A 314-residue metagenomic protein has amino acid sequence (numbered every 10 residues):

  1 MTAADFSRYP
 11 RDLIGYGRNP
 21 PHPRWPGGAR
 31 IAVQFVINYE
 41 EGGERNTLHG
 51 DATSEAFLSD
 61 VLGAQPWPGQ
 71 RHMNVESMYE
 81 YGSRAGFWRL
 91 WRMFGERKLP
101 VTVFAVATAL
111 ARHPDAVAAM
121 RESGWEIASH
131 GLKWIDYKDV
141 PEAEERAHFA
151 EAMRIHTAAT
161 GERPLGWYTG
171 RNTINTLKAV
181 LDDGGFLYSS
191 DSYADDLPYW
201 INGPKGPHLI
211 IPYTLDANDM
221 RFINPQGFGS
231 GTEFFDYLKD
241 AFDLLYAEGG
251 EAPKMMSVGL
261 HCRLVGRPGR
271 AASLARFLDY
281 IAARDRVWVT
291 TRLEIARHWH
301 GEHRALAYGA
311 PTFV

Functional and structural regions predicted by a protein language model:
T2-I210, F235-V258, L264-V314: Catalytic alpha-helical scaffold of carbohydrate-active enzymes acting on polysaccharides/glycoconjugates
I211-E233: Positively charged, amphipathic and often flexible ligand-engagement surfaces
